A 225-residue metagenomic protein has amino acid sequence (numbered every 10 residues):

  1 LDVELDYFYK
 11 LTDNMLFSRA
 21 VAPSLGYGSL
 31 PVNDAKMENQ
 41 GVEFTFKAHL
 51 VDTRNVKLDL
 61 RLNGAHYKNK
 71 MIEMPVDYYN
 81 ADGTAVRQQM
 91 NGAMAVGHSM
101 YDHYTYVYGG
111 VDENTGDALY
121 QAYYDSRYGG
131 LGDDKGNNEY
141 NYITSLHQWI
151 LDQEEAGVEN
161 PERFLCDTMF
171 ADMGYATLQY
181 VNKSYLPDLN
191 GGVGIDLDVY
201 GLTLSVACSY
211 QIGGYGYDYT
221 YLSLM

Functional and structural regions predicted by a protein language model:
L1, E38, K183-G191: Short, glycine/acidic-rich beta->alpha junctions
L1-Y9, V42-L50, V56-H66, G191-L197 (+1 more regions): Membrane-embedded beta-strands that build the outer-membrane beta-barrel scaffold
F8-L50, I150-V158, L178-V181: Outer membrane beta-barrel strand-and-loop segments of large Gram-negative receptors, especially TonB-dependent
D13, R54, K70-I72, T203 (+1 more regions): Residue-level signal for secondary-structure boundary sites
L16-V21, I72-D77, Y217-S223: Outer-membrane beta-barrel translocator domains and adjoining extracellular loop/strand segments of Gram-negative
V32-A35, V51-K183, L224-M225: Conserved small-residue
T168-F170, Y185-L186, G201-T203, C208: Segments forming glycine/polar-rich beta-alpha architectures that bind adenosine-containing cofactors
L204-M225: C-terminal beta-barrel architecture of Gram-negative outer-membrane proteins
